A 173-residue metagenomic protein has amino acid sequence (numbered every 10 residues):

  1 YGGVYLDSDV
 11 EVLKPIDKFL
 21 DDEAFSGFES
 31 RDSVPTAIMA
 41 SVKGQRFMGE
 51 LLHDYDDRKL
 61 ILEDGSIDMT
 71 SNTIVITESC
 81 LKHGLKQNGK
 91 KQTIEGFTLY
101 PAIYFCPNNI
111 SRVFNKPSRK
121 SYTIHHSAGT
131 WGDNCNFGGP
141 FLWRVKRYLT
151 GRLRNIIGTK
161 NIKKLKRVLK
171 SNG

Functional and structural regions predicted by a protein language model:
Y1-G3: Small-residue hinge/turn detector
L6-G173: Glycosyltransferase-associated regions of secretory-pathway enzymes, highlighting luminal stem/catalytic domains
